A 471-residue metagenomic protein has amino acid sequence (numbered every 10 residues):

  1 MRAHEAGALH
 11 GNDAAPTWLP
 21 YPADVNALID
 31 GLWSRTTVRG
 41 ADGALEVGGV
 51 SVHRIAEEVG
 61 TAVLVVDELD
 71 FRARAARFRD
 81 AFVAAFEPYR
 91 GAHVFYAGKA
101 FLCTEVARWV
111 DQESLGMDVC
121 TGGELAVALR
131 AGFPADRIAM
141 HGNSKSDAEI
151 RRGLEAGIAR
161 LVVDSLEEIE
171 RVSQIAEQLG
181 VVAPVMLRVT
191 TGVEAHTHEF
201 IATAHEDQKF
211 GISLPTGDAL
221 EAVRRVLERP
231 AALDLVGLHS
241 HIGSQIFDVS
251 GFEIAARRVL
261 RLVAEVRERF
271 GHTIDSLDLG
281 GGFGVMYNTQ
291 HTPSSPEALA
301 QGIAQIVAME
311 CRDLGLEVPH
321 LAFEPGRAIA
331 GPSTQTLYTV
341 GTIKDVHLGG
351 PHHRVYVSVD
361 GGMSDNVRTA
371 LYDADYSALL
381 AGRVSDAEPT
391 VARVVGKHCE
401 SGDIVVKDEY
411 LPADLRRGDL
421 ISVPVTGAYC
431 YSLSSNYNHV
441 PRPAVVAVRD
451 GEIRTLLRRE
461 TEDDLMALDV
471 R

Functional and structural regions predicted by a protein language model:
M1-P184, L220, E228-P230, D234 (+1 more regions): A charged N-terminal "starter" segment
R2-D30, T191-K344, L411, N438-V440 (+1 more regions): Active-site loop/helix belt of alpha/beta enzymes
S51, D67-D70, R74, F78 (+20 more regions): General structural feature for long, well-ordered alpha-helical segments within catalytic domains of soluble enzymes
P88, R130-F133, L154-E155, E177-G180 (+10 more regions): Solvent-exposed alpha-helices and their adjacent loops that cap or buttress functional pockets in soluble metabolic
H93-F95, S114-G116, A135-A139, R160 (+7 more regions): Structural preference for beta-strand elements that scaffold enzyme active sites
A97-C103, G122-G123, N143-K145, D164-E168 (+9 more regions): Active-site beta-loop-alpha junctions enriched in small/polar residues
V106, A128-L129, I150, V172-S173 (+4 more regions): Short glycine-/acidic-enriched loop or helix-start segments at secondary-structure transitions that form or flank
G302, A308-R471: Charged (often Lys/Glu-rich) extended helix/loop segments that serve as interaction or gating elements
